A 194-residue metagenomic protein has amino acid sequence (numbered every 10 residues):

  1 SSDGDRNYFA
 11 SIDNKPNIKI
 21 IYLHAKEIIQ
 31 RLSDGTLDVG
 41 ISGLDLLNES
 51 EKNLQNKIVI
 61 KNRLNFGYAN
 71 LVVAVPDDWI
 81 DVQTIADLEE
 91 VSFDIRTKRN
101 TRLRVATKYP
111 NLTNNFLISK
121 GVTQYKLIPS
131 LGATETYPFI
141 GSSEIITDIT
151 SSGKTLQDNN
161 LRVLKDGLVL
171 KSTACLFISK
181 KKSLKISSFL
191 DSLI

Functional and structural regions predicted by a protein language model:
S1-I194: Domain-level signature for soluble enzymes in the chorismate/prephenate branch of the shikimate pathway
